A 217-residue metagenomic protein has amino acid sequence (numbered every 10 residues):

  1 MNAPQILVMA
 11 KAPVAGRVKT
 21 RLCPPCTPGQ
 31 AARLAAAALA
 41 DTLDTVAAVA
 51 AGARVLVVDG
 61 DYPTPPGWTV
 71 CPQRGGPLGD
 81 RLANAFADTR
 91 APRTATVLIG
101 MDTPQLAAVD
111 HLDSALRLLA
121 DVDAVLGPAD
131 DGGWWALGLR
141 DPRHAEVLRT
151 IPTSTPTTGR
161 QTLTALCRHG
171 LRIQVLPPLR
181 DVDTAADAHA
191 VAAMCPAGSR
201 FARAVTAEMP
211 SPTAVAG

Functional and structural regions predicted by a protein language model:
M1-R21: N-terminal nucleotide-binding beta1-loop-alpha1 segment
M9-V14, G60, D130-G132: Short glycine-enriched loops at secondary-structure junctions
R33-A51: A short, N-terminal amphipathic alpha-helix
V57-P63: Short, polar loop motifs at secondary-structure junctions
P66-V97, Q105, T155-T158: Short phosphate-binding loop-to-helix
L106-G132: Conserved donor-nucleotide/metal-binding helix-loop-beta segment in metal-dependent transferases, i.e., the alpha-helix
P142-A165: Short, glycine-/small-residue-rich phosphate/pyrophosphate-handling segment
Q161-G217: Conserved alpha/beta core of the MobA/IspD/sugar-nucleotide pyrophosphorylase nucleotidyltransferase superfamily
